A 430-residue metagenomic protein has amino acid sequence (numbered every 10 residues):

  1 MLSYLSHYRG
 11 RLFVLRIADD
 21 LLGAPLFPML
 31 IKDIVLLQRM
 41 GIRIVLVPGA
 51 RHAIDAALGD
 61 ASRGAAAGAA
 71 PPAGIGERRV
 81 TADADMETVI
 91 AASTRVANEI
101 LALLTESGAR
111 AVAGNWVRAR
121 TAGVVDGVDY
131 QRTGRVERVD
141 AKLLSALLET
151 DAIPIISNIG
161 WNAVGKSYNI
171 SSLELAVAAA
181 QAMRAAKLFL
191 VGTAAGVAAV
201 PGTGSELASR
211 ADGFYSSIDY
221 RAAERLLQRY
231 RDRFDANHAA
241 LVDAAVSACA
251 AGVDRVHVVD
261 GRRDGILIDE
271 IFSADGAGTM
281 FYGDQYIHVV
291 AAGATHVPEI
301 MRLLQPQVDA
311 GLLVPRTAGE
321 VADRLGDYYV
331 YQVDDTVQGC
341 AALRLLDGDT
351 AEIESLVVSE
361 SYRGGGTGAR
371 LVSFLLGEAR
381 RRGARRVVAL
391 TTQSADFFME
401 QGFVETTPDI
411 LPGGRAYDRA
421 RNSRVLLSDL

Functional and structural regions predicted by a protein language model:
M1-R255, V290-L304, Q332, L345: Nucleotide/pyrophosphate-binding catalytic subdomain
H52-I54, R263-L267, D275: Terminal amphipathic helices with adjacent charged low-complexity linkers/tails
Y215, D284-P315, S423-V425, D429: Short amphipathic alpha-helix that is part of the acyltransferase structural core
V314-V358: A conserved beta-strand-loop-helix scaffold within acyl/acetyltransferase catalytic domains
V358, G364-G377, R381: Conserved acetyl-CoA-binding loop-helix of GNAT-fold acetyltransferases
E378-Q393: Conserved GNAT acetyl-CoA-binding A-motif
V388, V404-V425: Conserved catalytic-core motifs of GNAT/GCN5-like acyltransferases
F398, F403: Conserved active-site tyrosine of GNAT-family acetyltransferases
